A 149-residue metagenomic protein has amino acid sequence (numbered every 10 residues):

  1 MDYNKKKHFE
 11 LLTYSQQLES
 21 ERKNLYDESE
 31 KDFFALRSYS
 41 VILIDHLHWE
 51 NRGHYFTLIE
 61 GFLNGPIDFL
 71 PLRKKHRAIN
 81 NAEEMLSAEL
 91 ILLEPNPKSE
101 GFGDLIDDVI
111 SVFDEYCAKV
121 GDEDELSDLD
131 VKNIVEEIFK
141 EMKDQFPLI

Functional and structural regions predicted by a protein language model:
M1-I149: Acidic, Ser/Pro/Thr-rich low-complexity regulatory regions and the short amphipathic helical interaction modules they
